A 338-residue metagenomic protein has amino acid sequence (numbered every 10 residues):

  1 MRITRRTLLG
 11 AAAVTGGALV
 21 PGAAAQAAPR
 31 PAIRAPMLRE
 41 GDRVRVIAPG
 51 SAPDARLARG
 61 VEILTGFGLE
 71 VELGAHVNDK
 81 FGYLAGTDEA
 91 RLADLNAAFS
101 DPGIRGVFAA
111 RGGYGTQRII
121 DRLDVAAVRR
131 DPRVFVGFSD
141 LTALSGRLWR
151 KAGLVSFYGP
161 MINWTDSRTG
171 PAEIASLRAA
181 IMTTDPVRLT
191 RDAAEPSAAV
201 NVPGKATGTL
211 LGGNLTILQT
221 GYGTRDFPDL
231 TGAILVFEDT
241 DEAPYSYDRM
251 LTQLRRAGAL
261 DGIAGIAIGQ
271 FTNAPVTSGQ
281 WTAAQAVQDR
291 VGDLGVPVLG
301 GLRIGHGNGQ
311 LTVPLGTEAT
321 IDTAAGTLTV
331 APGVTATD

Functional and structural regions predicted by a protein language model:
M1-A27: N-terminal export signals
G22-S51: C-terminal segment of N-terminal export signals and the immediately downstream linker at the start of the mature
L69-K80, I234-V236: Short beta-strand elements in bilobed, periplasmic/extracellular small-molecule ligand-binding domains
H76-D131: N-terminal small/polar loop signature for handling phosphorylated ligands or for N-terminal nucleophile
V125-R147, V155-M161: Short, acidic/small-residue loops that bind anionic groups at enzyme active sites
F157-T216: Conserved anion/nucleotide-ligand pocket segment
D226-A283: Internal helical hairpin/lid segments
Q270-D338: ATP/nucleoside-binding phosphotransfer catalytic cores, i.e., glycine-rich phosphate-binding loops
